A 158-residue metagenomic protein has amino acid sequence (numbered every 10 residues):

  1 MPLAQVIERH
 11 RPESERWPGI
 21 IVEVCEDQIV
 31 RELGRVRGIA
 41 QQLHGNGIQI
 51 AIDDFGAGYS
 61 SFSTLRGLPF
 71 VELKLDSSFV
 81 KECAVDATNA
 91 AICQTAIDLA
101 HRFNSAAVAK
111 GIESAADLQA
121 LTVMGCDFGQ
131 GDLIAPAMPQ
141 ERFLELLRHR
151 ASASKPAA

Functional and structural regions predicted by a protein language model:
M1, G19-G34, N46-A158: EAL-family c-di-GMP phosphodiesterase catalytic domain
V6-H10: A short, hydrophobic coiled-coil helix within the histidine kinase transmitter core
P12-W17, L43-N46: Short helix-capping segments at alpha-helix termini
I39: Conserved functional hotspot residues or short segments at active or partner-binding sites across diverse domains
